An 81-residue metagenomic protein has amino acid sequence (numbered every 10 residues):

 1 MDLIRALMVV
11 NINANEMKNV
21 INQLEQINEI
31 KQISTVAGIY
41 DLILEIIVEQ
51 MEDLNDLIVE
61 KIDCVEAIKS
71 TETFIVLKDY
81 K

Functional and structural regions predicted by a protein language model:
M1-K81: A compositional/biophysical signature of low hydrophobicity enriched in polar/charged and small residues
